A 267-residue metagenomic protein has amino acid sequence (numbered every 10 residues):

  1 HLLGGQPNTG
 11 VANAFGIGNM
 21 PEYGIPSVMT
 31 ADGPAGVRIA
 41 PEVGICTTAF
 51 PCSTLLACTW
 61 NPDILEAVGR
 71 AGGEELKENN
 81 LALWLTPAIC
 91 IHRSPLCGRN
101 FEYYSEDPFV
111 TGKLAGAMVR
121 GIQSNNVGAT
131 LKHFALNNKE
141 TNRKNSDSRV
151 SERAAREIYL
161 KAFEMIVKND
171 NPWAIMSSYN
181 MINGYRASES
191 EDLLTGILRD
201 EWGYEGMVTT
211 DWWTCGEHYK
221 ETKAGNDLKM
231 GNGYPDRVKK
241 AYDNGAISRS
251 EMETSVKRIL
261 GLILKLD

Functional and structural regions predicted by a protein language model:
H1-D267: Glycoside hydrolase catalytic-domain context in secreted enzymes
